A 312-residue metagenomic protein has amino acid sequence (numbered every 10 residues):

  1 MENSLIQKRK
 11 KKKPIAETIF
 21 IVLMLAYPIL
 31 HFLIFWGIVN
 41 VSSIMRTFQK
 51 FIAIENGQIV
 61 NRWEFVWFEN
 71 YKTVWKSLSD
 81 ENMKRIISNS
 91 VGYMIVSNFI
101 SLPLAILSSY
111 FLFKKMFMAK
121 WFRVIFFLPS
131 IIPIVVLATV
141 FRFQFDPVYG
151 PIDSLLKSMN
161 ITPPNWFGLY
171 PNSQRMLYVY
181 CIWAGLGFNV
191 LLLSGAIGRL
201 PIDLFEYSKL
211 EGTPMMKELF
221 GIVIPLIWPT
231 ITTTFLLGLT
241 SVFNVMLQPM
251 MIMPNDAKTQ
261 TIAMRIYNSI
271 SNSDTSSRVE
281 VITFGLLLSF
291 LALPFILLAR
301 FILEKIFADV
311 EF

Functional and structural regions predicted by a protein language model:
M1-I15: Short, Lys/Arg-rich, polar N-terminal cytosolic tail immediately upstream of the first transmembrane signal-anchor
K13-F312: A structural signal for multi-pass alpha-helical bundles of membrane permease subunits that mediate small-molecule
